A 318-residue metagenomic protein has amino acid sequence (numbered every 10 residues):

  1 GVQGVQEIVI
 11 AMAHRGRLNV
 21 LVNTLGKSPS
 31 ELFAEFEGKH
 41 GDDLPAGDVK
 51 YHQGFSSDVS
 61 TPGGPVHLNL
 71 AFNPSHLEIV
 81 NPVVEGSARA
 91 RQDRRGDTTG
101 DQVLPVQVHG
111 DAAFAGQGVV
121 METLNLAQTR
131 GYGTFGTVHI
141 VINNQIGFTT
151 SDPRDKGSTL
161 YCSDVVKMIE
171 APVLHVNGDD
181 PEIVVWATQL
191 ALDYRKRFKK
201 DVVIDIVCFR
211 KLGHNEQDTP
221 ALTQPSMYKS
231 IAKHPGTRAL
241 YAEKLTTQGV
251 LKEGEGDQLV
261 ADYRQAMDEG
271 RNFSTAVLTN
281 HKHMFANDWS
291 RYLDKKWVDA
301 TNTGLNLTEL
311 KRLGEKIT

Functional and structural regions predicted by a protein language model:
G1-D155, V165, I169-V173, R197 (+3 more regions): Conserved internal helical-beta-strand scaffold that buttresses enzyme catalytic cores
T149-T159, K167-V203, C208-G213, A221: Conserved phosphate-handling catalytic cores of large alpha/beta enzymes
C162: The catalytic "switch" region of P-loop NTPases
Q224-I231: A ubiquitous short alpha-helical element
